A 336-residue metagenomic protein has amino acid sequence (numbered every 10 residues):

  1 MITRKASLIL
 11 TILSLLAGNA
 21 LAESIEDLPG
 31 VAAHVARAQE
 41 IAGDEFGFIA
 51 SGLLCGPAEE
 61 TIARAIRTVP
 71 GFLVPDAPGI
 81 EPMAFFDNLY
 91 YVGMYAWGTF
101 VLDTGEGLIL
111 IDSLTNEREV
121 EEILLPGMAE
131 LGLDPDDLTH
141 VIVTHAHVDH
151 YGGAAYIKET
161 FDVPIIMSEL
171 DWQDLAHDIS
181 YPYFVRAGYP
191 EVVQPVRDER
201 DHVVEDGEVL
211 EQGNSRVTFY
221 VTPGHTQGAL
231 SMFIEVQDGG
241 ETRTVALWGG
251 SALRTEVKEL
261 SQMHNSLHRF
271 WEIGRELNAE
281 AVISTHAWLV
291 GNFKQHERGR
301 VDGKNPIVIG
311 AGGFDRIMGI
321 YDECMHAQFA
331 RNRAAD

Functional and structural regions predicted by a protein language model:
M1-L8: Bacterial N-terminal signal peptides that target proteins for export
I12, L16, E23-F72, G239-T242 (+1 more regions): Accessory terminal helices/loops
D27-G30, A36, R118-V120, M128-V209 (+3 more regions): Active-site HxH/HxHxD metal-binding segment of metal-dependent hydrolases
P75-L131, S231-A252: Conserved beta-strand hairpin/beta-sheet module of binuclear metal-dependent hydrolase folds, prominently
P78-G79, A84-D87, E122, L133-D137 (+4 more regions): Metallo-beta-lactamase
G107, D136-T139, F161-P164, S215-T218 (+2 more regions): Loop/turn elements at helix/coil->beta-strand transitions in domains of secreted/extracellular proteins
I111-S113, L138-A146, I166-S168, V221-G224 (+3 more regions): Active-site neighborhood of phospho(di)ester-bond hydrolases with catalytic His/Asp-centered motifs
R118, A146-G152, W172-L175, Q227-L230 (+3 more regions): Active-site environment of divalent metal-dependent phosphoester hydrolases
